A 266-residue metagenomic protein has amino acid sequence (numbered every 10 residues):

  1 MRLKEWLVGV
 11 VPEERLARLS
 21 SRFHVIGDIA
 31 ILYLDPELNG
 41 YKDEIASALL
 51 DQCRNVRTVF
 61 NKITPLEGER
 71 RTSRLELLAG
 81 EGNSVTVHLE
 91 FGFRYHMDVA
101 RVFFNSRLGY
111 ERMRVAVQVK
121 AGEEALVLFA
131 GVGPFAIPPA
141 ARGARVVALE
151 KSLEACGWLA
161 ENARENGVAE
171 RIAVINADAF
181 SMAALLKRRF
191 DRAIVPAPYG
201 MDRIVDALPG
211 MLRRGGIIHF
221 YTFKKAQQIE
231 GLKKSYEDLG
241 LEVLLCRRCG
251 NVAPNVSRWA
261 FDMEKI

Functional and structural regions predicted by a protein language model:
M1-I266: SAM-dependent transferase fold signal centered on methyltransferase-like domains, encompassing both Class I
